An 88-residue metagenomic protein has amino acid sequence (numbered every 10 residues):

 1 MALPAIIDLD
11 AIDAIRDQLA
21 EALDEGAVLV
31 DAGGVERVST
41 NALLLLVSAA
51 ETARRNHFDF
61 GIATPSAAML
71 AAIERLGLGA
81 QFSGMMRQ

Functional and structural regions predicted by a protein language model:
M1-N41, V47-Q88: STAS-like cytosolic regulatory interaction modules
